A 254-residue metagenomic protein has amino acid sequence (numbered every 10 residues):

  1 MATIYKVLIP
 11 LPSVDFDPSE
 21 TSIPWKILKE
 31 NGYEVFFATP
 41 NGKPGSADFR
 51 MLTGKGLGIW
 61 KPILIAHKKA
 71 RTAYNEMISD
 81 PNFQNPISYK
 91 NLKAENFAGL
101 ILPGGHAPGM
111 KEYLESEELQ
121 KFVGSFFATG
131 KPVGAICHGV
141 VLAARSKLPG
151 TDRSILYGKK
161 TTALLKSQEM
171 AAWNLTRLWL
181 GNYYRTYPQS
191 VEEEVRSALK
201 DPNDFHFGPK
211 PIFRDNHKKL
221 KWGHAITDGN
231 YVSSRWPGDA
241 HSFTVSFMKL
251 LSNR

Functional and structural regions predicted by a protein language model:
M1-T129, L142-R254: Extended, subdomain-level signal for the structured scaffold at the beginning of enzyme domains
P132-V133: Glycine- and acidic-residue-rich phosphate-binding/metal-coordinating active-site segment common to enzymes that handle
C137: Catalytic, metal-anchored helix/loop core of enzyme active sites in primary metabolism
